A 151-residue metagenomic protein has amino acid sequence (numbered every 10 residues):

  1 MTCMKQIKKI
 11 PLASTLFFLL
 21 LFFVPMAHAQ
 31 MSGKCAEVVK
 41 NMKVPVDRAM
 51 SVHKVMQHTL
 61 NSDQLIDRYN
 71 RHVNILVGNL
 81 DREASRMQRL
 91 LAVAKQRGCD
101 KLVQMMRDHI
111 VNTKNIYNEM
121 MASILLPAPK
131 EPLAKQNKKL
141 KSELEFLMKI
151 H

Functional and structural regions predicted by a protein language model:
M1-K9: N-terminal secretory signal peptides that target proteins for export/translocation
Q6, V38, L102-V103: General secretory precursor processing signal
A13-F22: Bacterial N-terminal signal peptides
H28-N74, F146-I150: Immediate post-signal-peptide N-terminus of mature secreted/exported proteins
H72-P127: Long, amphipathic, charge-rich alpha-helical segments that form helical bundles/coiled-coils
N118, P129, K139-S142: Mature extracytoplasmic or organellar-lumen-exposed domains after removal of signal/transit peptides
Q136-H151: Short, low-complexity, Pro/Ser/Thr/Gly-rich segments in the mature regions of secreted, periplasmic
